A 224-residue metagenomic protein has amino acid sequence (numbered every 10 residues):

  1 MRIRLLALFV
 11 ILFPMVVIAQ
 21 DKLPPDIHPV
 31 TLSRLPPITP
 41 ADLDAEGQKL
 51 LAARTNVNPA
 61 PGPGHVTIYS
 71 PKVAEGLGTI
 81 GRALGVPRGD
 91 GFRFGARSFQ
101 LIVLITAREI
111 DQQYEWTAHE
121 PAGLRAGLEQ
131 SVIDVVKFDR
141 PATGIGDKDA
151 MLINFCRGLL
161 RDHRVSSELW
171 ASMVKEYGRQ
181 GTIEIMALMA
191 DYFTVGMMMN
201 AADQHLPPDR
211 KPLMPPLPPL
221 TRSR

Functional and structural regions predicted by a protein language model:
M1-R4: Positively charged n-region of N-terminal signal peptides that target proteins for export
L6-V16: Bacterial N-terminal signal peptides
Q20-R93, M214-R224: Mobile cap/lid helix-loop segments that border enzyme active or cofactor-binding sites and regulate substrate access
P63-T67, L77-G81, L101-A107, V136-K137 (+2 more regions): Short alpha-helical scaffolding segments that buttress acidic/His motifs in well-ordered protein cores
S98-V136: Mid-length scaffold segments of soluble, non-membrane domains
F138-G146: Acidic/His metal-coordination segments adjacent to aromatic residues that form catalytic metal sites in metalloenzymes
G146-M186: Acidic/histidine-rich alpha-helical segments that form the ligand environment of transition-metal centers
M173-V174, M198-R224: Acidic, carboxylate-rich catalytic segments that either coordinate divalent cations
